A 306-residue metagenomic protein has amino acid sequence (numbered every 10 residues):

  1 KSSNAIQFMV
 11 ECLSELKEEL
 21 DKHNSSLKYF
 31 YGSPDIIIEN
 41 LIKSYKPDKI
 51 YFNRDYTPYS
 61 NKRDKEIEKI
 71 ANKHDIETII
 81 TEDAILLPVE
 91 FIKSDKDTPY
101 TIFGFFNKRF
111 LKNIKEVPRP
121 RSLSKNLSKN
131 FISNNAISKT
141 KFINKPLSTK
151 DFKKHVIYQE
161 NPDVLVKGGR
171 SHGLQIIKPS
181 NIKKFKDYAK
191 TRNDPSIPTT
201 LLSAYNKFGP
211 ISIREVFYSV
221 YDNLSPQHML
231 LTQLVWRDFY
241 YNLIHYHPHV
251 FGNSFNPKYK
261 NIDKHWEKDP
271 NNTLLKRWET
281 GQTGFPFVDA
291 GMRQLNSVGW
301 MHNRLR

Functional and structural regions predicted by a protein language model:
K1-P118, L123, P226, R293 (+1 more regions): Trp/Phe/Arg-rich N-terminal binding region typifying the photolyase-homology
S3-Q7, V164-K167, S171, W278: Charge-dense, low-complexity intrinsically disordered segments
I76, T98-P99, G104-I262: Glycine/tryptophan-enriched, flexible segments
R192-N193, G281-T283, W300-M301: Short helix-capping and inter-helix turn/linker motifs at the boundaries of alpha-helical repeat units
P195-S196, F217, W266-N272, F287-V288 (+1 more regions): Short acidic (Asp/Glu) and glycine-rich catalytic loops that position anionic groups and cofactors
N253-W278: Conserved oxyanion/phosphate-binding beta-strand-loop segments in alpha/beta enzyme cores
N272-L295: Helix-hairpin-helix/helix-loop-helix acidic hairpins
M292-R306: Conserved catalytic-core segments centered on acid/base and nucleophilic motifs
